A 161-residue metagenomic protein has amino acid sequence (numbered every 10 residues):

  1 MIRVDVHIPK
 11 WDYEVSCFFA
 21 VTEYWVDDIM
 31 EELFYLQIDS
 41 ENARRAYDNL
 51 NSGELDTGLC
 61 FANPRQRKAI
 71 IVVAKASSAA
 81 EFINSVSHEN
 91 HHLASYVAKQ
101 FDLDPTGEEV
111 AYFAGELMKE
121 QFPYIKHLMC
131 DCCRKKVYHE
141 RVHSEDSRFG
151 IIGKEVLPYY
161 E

Functional and structural regions predicted by a protein language model:
M1-S52, P158: Non-catalytic terminal regions of proteins
L36-A80: Active-site scaffold of zinc-dependent metalloenzymes
V72-A76, Y96, G115: Short His-Asn-centered micro-motif
A80-N84, Q100: Alpha-helical hydrophobic/aromatic positions enriched in membrane-embedded helices and signal peptides
N84-Y96: Active-site recognition of the HExxH zinc-binding catalytic motif
Y96-D102: Short helix/strand-bridging catalytic loops that position acidic/His residues to coordinate divalent metals and engage
D104-R134: Post-HExxH zinc-binding segment in Zn-dependent metallohydrolases
Y124-E161: Long, well-structured alpha-helical subdomains associated with metal-dependent extracellular/ecto-lumenal hydrolases
